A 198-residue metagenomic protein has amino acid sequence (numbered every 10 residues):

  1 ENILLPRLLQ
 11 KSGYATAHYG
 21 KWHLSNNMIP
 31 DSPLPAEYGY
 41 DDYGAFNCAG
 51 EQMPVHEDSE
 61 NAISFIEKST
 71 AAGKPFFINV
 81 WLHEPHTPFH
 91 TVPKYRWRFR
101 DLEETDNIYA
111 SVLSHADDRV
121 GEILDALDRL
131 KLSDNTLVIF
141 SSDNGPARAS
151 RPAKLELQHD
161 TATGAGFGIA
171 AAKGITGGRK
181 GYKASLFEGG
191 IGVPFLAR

Functional and structural regions predicted by a protein language model:
E1-R198: Formylglycine-dependent sulfatase
